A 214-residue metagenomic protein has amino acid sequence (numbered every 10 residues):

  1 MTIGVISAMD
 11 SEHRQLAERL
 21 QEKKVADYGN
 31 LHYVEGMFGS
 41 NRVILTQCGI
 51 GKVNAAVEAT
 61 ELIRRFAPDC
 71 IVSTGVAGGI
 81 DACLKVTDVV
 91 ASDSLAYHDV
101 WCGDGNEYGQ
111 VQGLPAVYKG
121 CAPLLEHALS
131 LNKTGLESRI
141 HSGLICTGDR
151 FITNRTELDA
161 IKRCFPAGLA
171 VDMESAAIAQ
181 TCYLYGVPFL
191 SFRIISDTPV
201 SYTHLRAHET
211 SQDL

Functional and structural regions predicted by a protein language model:
M1-T60: N-terminal short beta-loop-beta anion/metal-coordinating cradle
I44-C48, C146, F192: Active-site-proximal beta-strand elements of phosphoester/diester hydrolases
I80-F165: Mid-sequence, gly/pro-rich, charge-dense loop/helix-turn segments that line enzyme active sites
I152, T156-T198: A C-terminal functional module that forms or caps the active site or interfaces directly with catalytic machinery
T203-T210: Conserved small/polar residues in nucleotide/adenosyl-binding loops
D213: Cationic, low-complexity basic patches in intrinsically disordered or flexible, solvent-exposed regions
